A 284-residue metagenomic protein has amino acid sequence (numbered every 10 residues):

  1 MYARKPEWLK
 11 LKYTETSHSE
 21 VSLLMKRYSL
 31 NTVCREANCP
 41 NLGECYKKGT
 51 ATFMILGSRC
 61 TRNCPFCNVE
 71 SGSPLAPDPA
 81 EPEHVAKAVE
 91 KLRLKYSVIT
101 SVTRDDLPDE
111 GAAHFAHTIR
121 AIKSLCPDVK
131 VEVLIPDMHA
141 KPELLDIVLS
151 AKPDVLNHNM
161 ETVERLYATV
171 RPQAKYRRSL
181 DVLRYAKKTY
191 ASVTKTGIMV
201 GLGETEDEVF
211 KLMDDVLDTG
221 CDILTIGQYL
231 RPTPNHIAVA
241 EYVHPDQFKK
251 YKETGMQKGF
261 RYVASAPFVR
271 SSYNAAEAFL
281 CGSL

Functional and structural regions predicted by a protein language model:
M1-T52, L56, E83, K87 (+5 more regions): Auxiliary Fe-S-binding modules of radical SAM enzymes
C39, C60, C64-C67: Short cysteine clusters
E44-K47, P65, V69-G72: Short functional micro-motifs and their immediate structural scaffolds
A51, R62, L156: Change "...and in nucleic-acid phosphodiester-cleaving endonucleases..." to "...and in nucleic-acid processing enzymes
S58, P136-H139, G203: Short, surface-exposed acidic/glycine-rich loop or hinge patches that mediate macromolecular interfaces
N63, L107, L166, P234 (+1 more regions): Glycine/Thr-rich phosphate-binding loops of Rossmann-like dinucleotide-binding domains
V69-H84, K91-P142, V148-V182, K195-T196 (+1 more regions): Core AdoMet radical
